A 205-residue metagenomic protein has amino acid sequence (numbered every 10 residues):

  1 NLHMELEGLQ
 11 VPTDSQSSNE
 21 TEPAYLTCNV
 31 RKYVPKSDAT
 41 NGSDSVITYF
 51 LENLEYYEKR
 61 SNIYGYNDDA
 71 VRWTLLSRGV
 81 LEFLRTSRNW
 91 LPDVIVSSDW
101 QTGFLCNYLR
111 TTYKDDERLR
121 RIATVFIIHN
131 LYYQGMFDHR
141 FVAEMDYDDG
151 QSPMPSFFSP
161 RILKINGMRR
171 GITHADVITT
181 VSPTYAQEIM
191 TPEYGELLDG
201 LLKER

Functional and structural regions predicted by a protein language model:
N1-R205: Catalytic cores of nucleotide-sugar-dependent glycosyltransferases that transfer UDP/GDP/TDP-activated
